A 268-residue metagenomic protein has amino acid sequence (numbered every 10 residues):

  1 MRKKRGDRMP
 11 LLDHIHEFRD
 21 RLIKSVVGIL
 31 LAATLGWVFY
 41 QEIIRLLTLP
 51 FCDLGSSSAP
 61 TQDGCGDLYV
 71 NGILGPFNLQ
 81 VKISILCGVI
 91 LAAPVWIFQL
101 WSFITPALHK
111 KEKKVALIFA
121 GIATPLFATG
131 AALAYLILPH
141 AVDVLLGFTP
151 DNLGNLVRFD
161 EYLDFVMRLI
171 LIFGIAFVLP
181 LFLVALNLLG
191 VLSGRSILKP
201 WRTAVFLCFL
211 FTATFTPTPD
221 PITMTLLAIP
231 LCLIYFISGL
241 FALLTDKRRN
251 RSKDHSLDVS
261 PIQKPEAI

Functional and structural regions predicted by a protein language model:
M1-I268: Membrane topogenic/interface segments and analogous intrinsically disordered interaction regions
